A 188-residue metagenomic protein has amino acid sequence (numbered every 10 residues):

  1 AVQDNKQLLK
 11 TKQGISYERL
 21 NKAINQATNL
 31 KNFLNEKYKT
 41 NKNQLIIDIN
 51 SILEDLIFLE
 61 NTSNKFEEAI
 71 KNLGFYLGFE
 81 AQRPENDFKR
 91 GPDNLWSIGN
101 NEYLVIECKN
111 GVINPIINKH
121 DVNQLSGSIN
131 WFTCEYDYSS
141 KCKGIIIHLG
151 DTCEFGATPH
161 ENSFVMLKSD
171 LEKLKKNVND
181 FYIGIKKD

Functional and structural regions predicted by a protein language model:
V2-K6, I129-F132: Alpha-helical junction/boundary sensor with strong preference for TPR arrays
Q3-N61: Interdomain/boundary linker segments immediately adjacent to catalytic/signaling cores
I47-D188: Catalytic core segments in nucleotide and nucleic-acid processing enzymes
